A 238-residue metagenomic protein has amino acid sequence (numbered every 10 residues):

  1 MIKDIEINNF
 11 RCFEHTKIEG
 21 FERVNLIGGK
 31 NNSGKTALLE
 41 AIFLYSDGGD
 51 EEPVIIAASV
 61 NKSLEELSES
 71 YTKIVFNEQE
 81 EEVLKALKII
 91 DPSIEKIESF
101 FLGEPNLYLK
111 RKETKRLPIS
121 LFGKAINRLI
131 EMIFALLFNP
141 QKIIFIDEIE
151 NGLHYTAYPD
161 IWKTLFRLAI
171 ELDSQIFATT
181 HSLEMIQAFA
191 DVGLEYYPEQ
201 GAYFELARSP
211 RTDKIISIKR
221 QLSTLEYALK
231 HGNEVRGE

Functional and structural regions predicted by a protein language model:
M1-Y45: Pre-Walker A-like glycine/lysine-rich segment at the N-terminus of P-loop NTPase domains
K3-E6, S46-M132, L137-N139, I143 (+2 more regions): Phosphate-coordinating catalytic segments in nucleotide- and nucleic-acid-processing enzymes
P140-K142, D173-F177: Loop/turn-to-beta-strand initiation segments
D147-I149: Walker B catalytic acidic pair
N151-Y155: ABC ATPase nucleotide-binding domain "signature" loop
D160-L165: Conserved hydrophobic alpha-helix in the ABC-type ATPase nucleotide-binding domain
T179-H181: H-loop/switch region of ABC-family ATPase nucleotide-binding domains
I186-P198: Short regulatory helix/loop adjacent to the ATP-binding pocket of P-loop NTPases
